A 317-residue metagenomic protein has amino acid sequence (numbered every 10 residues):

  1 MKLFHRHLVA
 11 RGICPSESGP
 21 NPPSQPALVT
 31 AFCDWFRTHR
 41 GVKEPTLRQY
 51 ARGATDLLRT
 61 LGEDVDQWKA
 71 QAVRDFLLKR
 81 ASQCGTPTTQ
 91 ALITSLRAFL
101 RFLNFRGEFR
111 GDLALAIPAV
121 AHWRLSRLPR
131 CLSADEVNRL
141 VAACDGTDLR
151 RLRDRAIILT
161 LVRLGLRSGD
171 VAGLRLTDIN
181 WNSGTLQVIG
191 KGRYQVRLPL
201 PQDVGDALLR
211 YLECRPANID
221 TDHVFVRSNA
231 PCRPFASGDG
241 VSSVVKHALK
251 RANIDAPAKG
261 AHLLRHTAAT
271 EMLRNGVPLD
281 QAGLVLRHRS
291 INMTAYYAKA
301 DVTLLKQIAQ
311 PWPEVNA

Functional and structural regions predicted by a protein language model:
M1-A317: Conserved catalytic core of the tyrosine transesterase superfamily
